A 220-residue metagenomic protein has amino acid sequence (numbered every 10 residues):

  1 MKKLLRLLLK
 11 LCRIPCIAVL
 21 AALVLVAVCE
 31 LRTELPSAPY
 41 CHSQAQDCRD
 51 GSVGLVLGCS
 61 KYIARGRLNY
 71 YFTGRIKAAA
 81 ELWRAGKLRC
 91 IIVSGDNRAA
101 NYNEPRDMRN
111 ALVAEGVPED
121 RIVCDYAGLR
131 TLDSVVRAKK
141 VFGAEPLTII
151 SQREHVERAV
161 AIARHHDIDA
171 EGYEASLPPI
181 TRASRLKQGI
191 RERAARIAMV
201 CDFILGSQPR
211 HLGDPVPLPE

Functional and structural regions predicted by a protein language model:
K2-Q46: N-terminal type II signal-anchor transmembrane helix that functions as the membrane-insertion/stop-transfer segment
R6-L9, R98, I204: Compositionally biased, low-structure terminal segments
I17-L20, L82, A198, F203: Enrichment for repetitive, rod-forming helical segments
C29-I190: A structural signal for short, hydrophobic/glycine-enriched beta-strand patches
G51, S207-E220: Short linear elements at protein peripheries
L186-H211: A transmembrane-helix-recognition feature enriched in membrane-embedded lipid enzymes and envelope glyco-/phospholipid
